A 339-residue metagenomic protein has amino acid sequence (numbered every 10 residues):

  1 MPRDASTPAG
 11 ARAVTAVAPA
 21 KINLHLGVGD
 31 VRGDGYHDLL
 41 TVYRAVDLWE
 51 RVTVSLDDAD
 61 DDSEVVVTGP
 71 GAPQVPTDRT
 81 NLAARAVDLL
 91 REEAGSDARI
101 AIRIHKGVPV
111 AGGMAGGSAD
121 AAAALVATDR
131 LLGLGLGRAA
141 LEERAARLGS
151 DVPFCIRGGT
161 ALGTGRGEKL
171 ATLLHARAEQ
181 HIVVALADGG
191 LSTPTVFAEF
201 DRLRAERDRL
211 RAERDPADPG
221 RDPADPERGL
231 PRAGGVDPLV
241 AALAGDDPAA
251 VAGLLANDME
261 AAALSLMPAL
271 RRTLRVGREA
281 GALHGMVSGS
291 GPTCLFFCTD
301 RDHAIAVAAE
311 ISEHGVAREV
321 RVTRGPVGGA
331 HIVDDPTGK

Functional and structural regions predicted by a protein language model:
M1-G112, R130, L134, A139 (+3 more regions): ATP-binding N-lobe of GHMP and related small-molecule kinases
M1-R12, A212, P216-A217, H314 (+1 more regions): Actinobacteria-biased recognition of intrinsically disordered, low-complexity terminal regions
V17, R103-H105, C155-R157, T164 (+2 more regions): Short beta-strand segments
L24, V52-V54, A83, G117 (+5 more regions): Residue-level signal for inorganic ion chemistry
P76, R103-L132, S150, A282-C298: Glycine/serine-rich anion-binding loops at beta->alpha junctions that coordinate negatively charged ligand groups
R99, A121, L125-L162, R166-K169: Contiguous, small/hydrophobic- and glycine-enriched helical/loop subdomains that border and often "cap" functional
L148, R204, I311-E319: A common structural junction motif
R157, R166-H284, T299-I305, A309 (+1 more regions): Conserved, helical-rich catalytic subdomain that frames metal- and/or nucleotide-binding sites in enzyme alpha/beta
